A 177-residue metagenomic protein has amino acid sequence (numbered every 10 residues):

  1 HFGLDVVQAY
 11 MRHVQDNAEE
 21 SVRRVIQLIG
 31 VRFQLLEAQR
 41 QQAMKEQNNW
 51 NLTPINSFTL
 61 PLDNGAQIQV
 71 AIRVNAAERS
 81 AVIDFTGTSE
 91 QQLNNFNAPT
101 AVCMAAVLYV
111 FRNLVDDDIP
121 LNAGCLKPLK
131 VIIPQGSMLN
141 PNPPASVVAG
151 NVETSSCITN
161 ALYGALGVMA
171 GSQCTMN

Functional and structural regions predicted by a protein language model:
H1-N177: Glycine/proline-enriched, intrinsically flexible loops and inter-domain linkers
